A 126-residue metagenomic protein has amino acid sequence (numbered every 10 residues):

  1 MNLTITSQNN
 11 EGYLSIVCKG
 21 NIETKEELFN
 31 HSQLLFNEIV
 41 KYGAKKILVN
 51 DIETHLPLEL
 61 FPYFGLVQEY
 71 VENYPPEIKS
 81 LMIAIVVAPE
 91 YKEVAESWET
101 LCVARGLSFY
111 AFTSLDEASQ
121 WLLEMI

Functional and structural regions predicted by a protein language model:
M1-I126: Amphipathic, Lys/Arg-enriched alpha-helical "gate/interface" segment within cytosolic domains that mediates
